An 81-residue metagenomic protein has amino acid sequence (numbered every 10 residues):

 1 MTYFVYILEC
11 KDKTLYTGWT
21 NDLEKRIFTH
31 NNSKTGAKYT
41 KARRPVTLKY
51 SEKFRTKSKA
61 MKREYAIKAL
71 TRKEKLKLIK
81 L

Functional and structural regions predicted by a protein language model:
M1-T35, K41-R44, L48-S51, S58-K68 (+2 more regions): GIY-YIG nuclease catalytic motif and its immediate N-terminal context
